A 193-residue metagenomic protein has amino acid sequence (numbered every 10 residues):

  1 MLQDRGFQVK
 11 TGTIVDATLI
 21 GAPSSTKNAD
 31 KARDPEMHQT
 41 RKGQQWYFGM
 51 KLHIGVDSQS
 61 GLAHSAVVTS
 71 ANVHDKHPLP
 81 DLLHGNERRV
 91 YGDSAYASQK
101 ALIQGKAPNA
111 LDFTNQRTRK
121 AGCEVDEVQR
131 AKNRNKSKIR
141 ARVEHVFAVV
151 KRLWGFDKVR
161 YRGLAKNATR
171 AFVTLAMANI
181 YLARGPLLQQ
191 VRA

Functional and structural regions predicted by a protein language model:
M1-P108, N115-R117, F172-A178, A193: Polybasic low-complexity intrinsically disordered regions
Q59, G155, Y181: Residue-level marker of positions within ordered structural domains that often coincide with functionally constrained
L79, E87, V128, V150 (+1 more regions): Generic structural signal of hydrophobic/aromatic residues within well-ordered alpha-helices of folded domains
R88-R89, S94-T169: Helix-centered, glycine/charged polyanion-binding patches within enzymatic domains that contact phosphate-containing
R130, L153, L187-A193: A short, flexible helix-boundary coil/loop motif
G163-R192: C-terminal extensions of enzymes
